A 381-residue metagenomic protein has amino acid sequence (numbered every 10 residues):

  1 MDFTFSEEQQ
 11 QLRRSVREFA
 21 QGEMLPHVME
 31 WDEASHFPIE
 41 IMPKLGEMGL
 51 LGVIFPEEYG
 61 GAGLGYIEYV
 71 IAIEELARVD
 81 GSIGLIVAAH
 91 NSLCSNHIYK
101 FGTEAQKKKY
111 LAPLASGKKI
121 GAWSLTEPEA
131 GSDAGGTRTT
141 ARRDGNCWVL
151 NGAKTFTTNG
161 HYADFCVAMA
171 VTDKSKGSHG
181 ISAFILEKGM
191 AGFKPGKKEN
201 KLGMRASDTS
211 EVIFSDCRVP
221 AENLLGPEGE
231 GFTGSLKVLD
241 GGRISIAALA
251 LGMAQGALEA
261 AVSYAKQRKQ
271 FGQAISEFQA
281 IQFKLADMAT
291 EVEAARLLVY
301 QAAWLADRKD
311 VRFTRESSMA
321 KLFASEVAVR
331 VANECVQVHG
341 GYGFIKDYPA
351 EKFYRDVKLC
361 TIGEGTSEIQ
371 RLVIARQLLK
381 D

Functional and structural regions predicted by a protein language model:
M1-A89, F101-Q106, P113, G117-K118 (+5 more regions): Alpha-helical interface subdomain recognition
G49, I73-A77, A170, L186-A191 (+1 more regions): Short Ser/Thr-interspersed hydrophobic loop/turn segments at strand-loop and sheet-helix junctions that line or gate
V87, L114, E129-S132, F156-N159 (+2 more regions): Short Gly/Pro-enriched turn/cap motifs at secondary-structure boundaries
V87, N151-P195: A short core secondary-structure module
H90-S95: Well-ordered alpha-helical segments within folded domains of soluble proteins
G117-L125, M169: A short, Trp-centered hydrophobic/proline-enriched beta-strand micro-motif
G136-R138, G189-P220: Flexible, small-/acidic-enriched active-site or ligand-binding loops
G180, P195-K197, P220-E228: Short, charged, solvent-exposed linker or helix-capping segments at domain edges/interfaces that act as flexible hinges
